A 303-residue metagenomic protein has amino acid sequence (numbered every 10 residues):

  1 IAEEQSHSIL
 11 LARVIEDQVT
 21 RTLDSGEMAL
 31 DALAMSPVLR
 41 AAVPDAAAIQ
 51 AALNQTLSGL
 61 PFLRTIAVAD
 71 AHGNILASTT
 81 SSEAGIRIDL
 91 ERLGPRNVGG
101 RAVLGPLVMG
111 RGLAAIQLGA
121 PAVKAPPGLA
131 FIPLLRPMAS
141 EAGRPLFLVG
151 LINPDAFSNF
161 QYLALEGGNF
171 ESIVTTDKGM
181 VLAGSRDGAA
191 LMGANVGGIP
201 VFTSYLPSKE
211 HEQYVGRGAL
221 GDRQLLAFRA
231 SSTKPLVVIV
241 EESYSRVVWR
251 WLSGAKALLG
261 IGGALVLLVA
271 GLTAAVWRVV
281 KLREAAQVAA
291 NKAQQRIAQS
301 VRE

Functional and structural regions predicted by a protein language model:
I1-P44, Q55-F62, A130-I132: Juxtamembrane extracytoplasmic/periplasmic/luminal helical "stalk" adjacent to the first N-terminal
A2-S6, A275-E303: Cytosolic signal-transmission helices at domain junctions
Q18, A32, A51-L60, P95-N97 (+2 more regions): Amphipathic alpha-helical regulatory segments at dimerization interfaces that relay allosteric signals between sensory
S25-M28, T56-I75, R101-V103, Y162-L182 (+1 more regions): Short N-terminal helix-loop-first-beta-strand/juxtamembrane motif that initiates sensory/input modules
G59, H72-I152: Extracytoplasmic/periplasmic ligand-binding sensor regions of membrane-associated signaling proteins
A77-S78, P126-L165, A183-R186, L225-A227 (+3 more regions): Conserved beta-strands of PAS-like sensory domains
S140, L146, D177-K178, D187-L259: Extracellular/periplasmic juxtamembrane segments that couple receptor/chemosensory ectodomains to their
V174, S245-V288: Cytoplasm-proximal transmembrane signaling helix
